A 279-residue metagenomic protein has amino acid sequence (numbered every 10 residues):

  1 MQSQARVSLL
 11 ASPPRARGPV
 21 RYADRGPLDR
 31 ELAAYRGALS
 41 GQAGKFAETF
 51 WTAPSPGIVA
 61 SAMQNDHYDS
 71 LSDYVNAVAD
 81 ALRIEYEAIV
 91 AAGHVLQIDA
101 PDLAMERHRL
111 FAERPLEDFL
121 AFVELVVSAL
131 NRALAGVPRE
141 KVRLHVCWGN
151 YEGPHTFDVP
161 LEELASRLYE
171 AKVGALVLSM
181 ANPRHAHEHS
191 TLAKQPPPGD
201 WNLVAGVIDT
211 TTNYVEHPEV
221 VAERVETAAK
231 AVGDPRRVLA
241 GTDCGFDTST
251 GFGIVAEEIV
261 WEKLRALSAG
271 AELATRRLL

Functional and structural regions predicted by a protein language model:
M1-L279: Domain-level signal for soluble alpha/beta catalytic cores
